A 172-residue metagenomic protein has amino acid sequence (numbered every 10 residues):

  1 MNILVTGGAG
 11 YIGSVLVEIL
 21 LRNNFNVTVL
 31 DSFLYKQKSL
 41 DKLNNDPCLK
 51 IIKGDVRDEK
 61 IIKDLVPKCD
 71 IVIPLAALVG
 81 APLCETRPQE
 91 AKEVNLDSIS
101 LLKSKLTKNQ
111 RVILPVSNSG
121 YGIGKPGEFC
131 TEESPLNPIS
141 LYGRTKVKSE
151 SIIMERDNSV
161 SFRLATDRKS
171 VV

Functional and structural regions predicted by a protein language model:
M1-I71, G80: N-terminal Rossmann/SDR dinucleotide-binding element
T6, L30, V72-A76, V112-N118 (+1 more regions): SDR active-site strand-loop-helix element
K36-Q37, V79-L83, Y121-I123, R168: Short beta->alpha connector loops of Rossmann-like oxidoreductase domains
D58, E90, D97-L101, R111 (+2 more regions): Conserved cofactor-binding/catalytic machinery of classical short-chain dehydrogenase/reductase
P74, S100-L141: Conserved Rossmann-fold NAD(P)-dependent oxidoreductase catalytic core, especially the SDR/UDP-sugar
A81-S98, C130-N137: Short alpha-helical oligomerization interface
V112, V116-S117, E150-V172: Conserved beta-loop-beta element that borders a ligand/cofactor-binding pocket
I123-P126, N137-V160: Active-site Tyr-X1-5-Lys
